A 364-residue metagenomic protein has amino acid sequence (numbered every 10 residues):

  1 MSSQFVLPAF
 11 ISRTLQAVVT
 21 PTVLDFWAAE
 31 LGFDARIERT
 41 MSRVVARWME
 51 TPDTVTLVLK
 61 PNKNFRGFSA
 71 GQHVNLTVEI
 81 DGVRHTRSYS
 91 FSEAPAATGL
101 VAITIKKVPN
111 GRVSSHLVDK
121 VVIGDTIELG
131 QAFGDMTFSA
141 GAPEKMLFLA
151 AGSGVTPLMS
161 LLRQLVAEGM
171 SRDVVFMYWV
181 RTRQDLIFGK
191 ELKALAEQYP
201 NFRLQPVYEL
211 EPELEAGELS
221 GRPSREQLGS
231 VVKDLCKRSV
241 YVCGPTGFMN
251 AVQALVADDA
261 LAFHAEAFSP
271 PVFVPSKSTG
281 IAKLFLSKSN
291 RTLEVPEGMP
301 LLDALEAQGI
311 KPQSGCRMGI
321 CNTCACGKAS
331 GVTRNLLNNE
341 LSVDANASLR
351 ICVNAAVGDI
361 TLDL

Functional and structural regions predicted by a protein language model:
M1-R36, V357, T361-D363: Iron-sulfur (Fe-S) cluster-binding modules
S2-L7, H116-K288, E294-E297: FNR/FR-type flavoprotein reductase catalytic core
F26-T126, G130, P143-E144, V180-T182 (+2 more regions): Ferredoxin-reductase
A70-Q72, P275-A282, I320-N322: A short, compositionally biased
A167-V175, G331-E340: Phosphate-handling active-site elements
K283-Q308, A325-R334: Short, charged low-complexity linear segments at domain edges
E306, I310-R334, A345-G358: Local cysteine-cluster metal-coordination motifs and their immediate loop/turn environment, predominantly Fe-S cluster
